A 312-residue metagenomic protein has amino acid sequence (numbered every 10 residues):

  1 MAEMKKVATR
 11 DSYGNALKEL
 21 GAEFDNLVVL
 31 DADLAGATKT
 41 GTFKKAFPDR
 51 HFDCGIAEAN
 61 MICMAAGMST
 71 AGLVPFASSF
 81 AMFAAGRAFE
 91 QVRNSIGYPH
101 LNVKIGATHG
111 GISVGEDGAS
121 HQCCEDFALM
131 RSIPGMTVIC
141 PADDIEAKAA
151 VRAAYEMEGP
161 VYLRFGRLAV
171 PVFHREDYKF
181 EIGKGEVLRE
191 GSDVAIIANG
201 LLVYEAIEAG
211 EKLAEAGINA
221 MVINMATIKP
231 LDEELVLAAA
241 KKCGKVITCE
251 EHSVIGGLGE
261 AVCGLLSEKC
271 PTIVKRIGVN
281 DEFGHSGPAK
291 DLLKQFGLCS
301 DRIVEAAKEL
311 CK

Functional and structural regions predicted by a protein language model:
M1-R164, A169: Thiamine diphosphate
R10-D11, E23-N26, L34-G41, K45 (+2 more regions): Thiamine diphosphate
